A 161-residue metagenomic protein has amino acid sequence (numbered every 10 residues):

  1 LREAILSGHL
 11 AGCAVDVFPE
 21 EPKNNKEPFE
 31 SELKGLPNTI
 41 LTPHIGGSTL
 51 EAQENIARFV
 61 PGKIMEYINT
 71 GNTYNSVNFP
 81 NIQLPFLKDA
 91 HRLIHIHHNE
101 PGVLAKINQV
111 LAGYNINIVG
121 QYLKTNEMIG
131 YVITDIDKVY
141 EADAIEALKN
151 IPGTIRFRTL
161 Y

Functional and structural regions predicted by a protein language model:
L1-P85, Y131, Y161: Rossmann-like dinucleotide-binding domain for NAD(H)/NADP(H)
Y74-Y161: A conserved regulatory-domain signal marking ACT and ACT-like small-molecule sensing domains and adjacent regulatory
